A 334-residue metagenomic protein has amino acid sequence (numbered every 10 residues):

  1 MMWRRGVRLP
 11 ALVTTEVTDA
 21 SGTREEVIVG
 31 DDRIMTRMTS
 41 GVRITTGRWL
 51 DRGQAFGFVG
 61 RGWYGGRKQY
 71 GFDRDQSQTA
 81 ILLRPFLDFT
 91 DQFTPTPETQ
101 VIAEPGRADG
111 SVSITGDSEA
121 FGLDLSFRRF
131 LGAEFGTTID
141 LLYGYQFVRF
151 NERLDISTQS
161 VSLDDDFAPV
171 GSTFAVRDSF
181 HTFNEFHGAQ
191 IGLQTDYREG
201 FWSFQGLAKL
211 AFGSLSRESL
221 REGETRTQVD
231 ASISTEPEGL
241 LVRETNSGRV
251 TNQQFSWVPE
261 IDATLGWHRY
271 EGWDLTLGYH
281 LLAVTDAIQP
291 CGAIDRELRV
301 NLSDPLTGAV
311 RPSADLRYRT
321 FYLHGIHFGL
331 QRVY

Functional and structural regions predicted by a protein language model:
M2-R4, G62-K68, Y145-N151, E199-F201 (+3 more regions): Transmembrane beta-strands of outer-membrane beta-barrel pores
G6-L9, G47-V59, G132-I139, R198-F204 (+1 more regions): Short loop/turn motifs that connect adjacent beta-strands in outer-membrane beta-barrel proteins
L9-R37, R67-E119, R149-E185, L215-S256 (+3 more regions): Extracellular/periplasm-exposed beta-strand and loop segments of Gram-negative cell-envelope proteins, dominated by
S40-I44, F121-L125, H187-I191, W257-A263 (+1 more regions): Hydrophobic, lipid-facing positions within transmembrane beta-strands of outer-membrane proteins
R43, R48, G60, I114-I156: A structural/positional concept
G47-W49, R128-F130, Q194-D196, T264-G266 (+1 more regions): Transmembrane beta-barrel domains of outer membrane proteins
F56-G60, T137-Y143, A189-I191, F204-L210 (+3 more regions): Transmembrane beta-strands of outer-membrane beta-barrel proteins
R319-Y334: Outer-membrane beta-barrel "beta-signal"
